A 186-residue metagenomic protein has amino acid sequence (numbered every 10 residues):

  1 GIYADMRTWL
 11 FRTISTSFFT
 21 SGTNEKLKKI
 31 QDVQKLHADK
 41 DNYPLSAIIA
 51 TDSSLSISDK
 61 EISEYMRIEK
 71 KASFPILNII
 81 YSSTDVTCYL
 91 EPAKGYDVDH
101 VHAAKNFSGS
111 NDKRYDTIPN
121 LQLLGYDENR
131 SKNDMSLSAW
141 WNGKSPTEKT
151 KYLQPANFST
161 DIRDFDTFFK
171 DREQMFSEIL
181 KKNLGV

Functional and structural regions predicted by a protein language model:
G1-I14: Short secondary-structure subsegments characteristic of cysteine-rich extracellular domains
F11-V98, N106: Intrinsically disordered, low-complexity N-proximal targeting/linker segments that flank membranes
R12, T16, A104-S108, D127-D134 (+1 more regions): Short, well-ordered loop/turn and helix-capping segments at boundaries between secondary-structure elements and domains
Y96, S108-K132: Short beta-strand-alpha-helix junction that forms the catalytic/metal-binding core of metal-dependent nuclease domains
D112-Y115, K132-S159: Polybasic, low-complexity binding patches
T150-V186: C-terminal, well-folded lobe of enzymatic/effector domains
